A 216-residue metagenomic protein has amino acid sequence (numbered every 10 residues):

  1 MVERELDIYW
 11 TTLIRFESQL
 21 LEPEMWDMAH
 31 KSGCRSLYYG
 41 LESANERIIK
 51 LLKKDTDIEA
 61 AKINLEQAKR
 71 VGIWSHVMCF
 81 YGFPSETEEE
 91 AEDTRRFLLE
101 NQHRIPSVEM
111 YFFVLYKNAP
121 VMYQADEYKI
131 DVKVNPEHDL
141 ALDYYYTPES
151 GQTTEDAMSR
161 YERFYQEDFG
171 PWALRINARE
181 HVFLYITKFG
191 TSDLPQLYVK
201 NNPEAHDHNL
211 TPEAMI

Functional and structural regions predicted by a protein language model:
M1-S75, Y81: Conserved SAM/AdoMet-binding glycine-rich loop
R4, S32, I63-S75, N101-R104 (+1 more regions): A structural motif corresponding to the C-terminal end of an alpha-helix and its immediate exit/capping segment
F16-E22, F97-E109: Short, charged helix-to-loop "capping" segments that act as catalytic/coupling loops
L21, A60, E86-D93, Q152-R160: Soluble or luminal CAZymes and related metallo-dependent hydrolases
E24-D27, P84-E100: Catalytic cores of alpha/beta
M28-A29, D55-T56, T94-R96, A125-Y128: Short, hinge-like loop/turn segments at secondary-structure boundaries
R47, L51-L52, Y81-E89, N101 (+2 more regions): Flexible glycine/acidic-rich beta-alpha junction loops that bind and position SAM and/or redox cofactors in anaerobic
D139-I216: Radical SAM enzyme core and accessory elements
